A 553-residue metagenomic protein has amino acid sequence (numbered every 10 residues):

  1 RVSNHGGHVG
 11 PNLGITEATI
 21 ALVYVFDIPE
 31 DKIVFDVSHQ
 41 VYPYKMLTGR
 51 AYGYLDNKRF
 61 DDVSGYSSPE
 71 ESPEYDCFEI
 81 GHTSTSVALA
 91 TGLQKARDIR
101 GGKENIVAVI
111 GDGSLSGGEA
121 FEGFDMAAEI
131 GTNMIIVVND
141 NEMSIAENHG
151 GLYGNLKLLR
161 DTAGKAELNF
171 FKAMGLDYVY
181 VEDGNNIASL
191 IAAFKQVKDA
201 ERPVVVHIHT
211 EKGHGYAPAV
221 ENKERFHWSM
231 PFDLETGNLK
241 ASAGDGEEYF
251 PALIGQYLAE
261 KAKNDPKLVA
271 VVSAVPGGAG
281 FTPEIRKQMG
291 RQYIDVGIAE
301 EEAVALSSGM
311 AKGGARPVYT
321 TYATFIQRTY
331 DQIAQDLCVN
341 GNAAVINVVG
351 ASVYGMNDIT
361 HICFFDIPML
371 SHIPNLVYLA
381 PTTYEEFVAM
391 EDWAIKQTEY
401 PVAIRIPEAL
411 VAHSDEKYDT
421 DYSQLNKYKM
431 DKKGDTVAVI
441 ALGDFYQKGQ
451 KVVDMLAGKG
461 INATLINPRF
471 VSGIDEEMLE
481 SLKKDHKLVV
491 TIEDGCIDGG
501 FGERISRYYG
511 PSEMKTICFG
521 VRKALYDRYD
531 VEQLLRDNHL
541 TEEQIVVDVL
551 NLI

Functional and structural regions predicted by a protein language model:
R1-S3, D62-E79, G101-V107, P283-I294 (+4 more regions): Glycine/charged-rich beta-loop-alpha catalytic/anionic-binding loops adjacent to active sites
H5-G7, D31-V34, E79, R100-G117 (+6 more regions): A short, small-residue-rich loop immediately preceding and capping a beta-strand
G7-I130, L268, T282-P283: Cofactor-binding active-site loop characterized by glycine-rich and histidine/acidic residues
D31-K32, Y216-Q327, Q332-N342, A441-G443 (+1 more regions): Non-catalytic terminal/interface segments that mediate subunit docking, oligomerization, and allosteric communication
V37-Y42, I110-G117, V138-S144, G184-N185 (+10 more regions): Acidic, glycine-rich active-site loops and adjacent beta-strand->loop/helix elements that engage anionic groups
Y54-V63, E129-M143, C338-G350: A glycine-rich helix N-cap at a beta->alpha junction
D76-D233, N238-E247, A252-Q256, L376-H486: Glycine-rich ThDP/TPP pyrophosphate-binding loop and its adjacent helix/strand module within ThDP-dependent enzymes
G237-A243, G355-N357, V377, E503-I553: Peripheral docking tails and interdomain loops at the edges of cofactor- or intermediate-handling domains
